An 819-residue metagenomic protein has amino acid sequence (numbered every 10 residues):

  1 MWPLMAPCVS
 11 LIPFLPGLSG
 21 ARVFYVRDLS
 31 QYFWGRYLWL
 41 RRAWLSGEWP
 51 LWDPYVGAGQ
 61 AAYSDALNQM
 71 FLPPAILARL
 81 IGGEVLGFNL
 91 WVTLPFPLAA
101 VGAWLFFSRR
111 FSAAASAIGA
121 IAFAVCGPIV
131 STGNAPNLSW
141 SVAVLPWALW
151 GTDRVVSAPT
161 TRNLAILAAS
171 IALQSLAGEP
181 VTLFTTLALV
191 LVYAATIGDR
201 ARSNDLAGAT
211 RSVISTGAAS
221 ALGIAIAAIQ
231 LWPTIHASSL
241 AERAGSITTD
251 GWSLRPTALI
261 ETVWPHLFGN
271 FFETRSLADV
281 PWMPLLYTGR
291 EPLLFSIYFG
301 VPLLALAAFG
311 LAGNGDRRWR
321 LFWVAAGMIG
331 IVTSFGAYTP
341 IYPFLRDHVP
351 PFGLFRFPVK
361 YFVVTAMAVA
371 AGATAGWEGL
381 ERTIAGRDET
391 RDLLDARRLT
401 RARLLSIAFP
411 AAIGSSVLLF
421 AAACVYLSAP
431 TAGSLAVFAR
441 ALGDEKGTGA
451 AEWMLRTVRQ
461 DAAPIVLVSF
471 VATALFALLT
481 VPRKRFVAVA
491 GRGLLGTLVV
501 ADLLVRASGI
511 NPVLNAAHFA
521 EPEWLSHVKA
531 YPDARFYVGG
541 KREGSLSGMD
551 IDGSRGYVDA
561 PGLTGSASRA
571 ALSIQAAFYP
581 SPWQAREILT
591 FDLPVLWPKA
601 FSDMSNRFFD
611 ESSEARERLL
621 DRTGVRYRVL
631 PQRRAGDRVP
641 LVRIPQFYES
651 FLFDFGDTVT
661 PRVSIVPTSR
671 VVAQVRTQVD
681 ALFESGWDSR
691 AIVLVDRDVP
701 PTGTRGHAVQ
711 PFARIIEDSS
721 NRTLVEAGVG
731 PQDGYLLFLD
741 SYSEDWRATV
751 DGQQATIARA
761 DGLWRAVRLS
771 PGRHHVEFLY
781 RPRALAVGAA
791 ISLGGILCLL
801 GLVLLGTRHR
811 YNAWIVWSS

Functional and structural regions predicted by a protein language model:
M1-A727, D733-S741, W814-S819: Conserved luminal/periplasmic juxtamembrane motif of membrane-embedded glycan-processing enzymes
M5, F712-I715, R781-S818: Glycine/proline-rich low-complexity spacer/linker segments in large multi-domain proteins
L240, T383, A755, G795 (+1 more regions): Hydrophobic alpha-helical elements and their junctions with loops/disorder across both membrane and soluble proteins
P343-G353, R714-G795: Membrane-proximal, cysteine-centered motifs at transmembrane boundaries in secretory-pathway and membrane proteins
